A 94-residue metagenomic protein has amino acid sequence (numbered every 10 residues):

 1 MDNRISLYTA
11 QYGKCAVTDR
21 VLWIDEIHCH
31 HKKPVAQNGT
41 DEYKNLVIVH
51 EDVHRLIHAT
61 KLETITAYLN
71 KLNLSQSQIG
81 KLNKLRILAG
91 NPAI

Functional and structural regions predicted by a protein language model:
M1-V17, N70, L82-I94: Short, charged surface segments at domain edges that flank catalytic/cofactor-binding sites
Q11, Q37, Q76-Q78: Residue-identity detector for glutamine
K14, K32-K33, K44, K61 (+2 more regions): Context-gated lysine
D19-E51, A59-I65: Histidine-centered nuclease catalytic patch
L46-I57, S77-I94: Short Fe-S-cluster ligation motifs
T66-L69, S75: Long, compositionally biased intrinsically disordered regions
